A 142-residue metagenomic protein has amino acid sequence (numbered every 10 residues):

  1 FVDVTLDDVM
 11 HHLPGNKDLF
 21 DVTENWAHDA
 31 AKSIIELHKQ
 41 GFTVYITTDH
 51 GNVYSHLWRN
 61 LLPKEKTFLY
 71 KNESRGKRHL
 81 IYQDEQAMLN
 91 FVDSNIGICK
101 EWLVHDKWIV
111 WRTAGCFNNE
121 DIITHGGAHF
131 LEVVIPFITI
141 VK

Functional and structural regions predicted by a protein language model:
F1-K142: Feature captures the catalytic ectodomains and active-site-proximal regions of enzymes that hydrolyze or transfer
